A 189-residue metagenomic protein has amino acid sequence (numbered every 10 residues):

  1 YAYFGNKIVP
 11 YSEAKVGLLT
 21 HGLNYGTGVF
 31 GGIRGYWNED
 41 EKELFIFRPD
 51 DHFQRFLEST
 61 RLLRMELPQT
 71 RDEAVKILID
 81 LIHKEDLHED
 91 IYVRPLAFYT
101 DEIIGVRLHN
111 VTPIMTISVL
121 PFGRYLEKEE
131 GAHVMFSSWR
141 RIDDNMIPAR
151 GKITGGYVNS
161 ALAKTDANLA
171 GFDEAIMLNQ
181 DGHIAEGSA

Functional and structural regions predicted by a protein language model:
Y1-Q69, E73-D80, I104-A189: Helix-start/capping segments and mature chain N-termini
H83-H88: Non-catalytic accessory segments adjacent to catalytic cores
D90-A97: ATP-grasp fold ATP-binding core
F98-I103: Short, internal active-site loops enriched in acidic
